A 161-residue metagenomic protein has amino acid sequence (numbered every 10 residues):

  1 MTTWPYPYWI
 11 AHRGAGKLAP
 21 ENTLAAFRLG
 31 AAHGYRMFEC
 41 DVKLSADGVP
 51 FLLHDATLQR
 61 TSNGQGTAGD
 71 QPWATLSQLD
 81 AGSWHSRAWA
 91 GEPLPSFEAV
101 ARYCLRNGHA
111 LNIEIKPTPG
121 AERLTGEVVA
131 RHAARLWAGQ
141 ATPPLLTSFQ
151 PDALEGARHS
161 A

Functional and structural regions predicted by a protein language model:
M1-A161: Phosphate-group recognition and catalysis centered on beta-loop-alpha active-site segments
